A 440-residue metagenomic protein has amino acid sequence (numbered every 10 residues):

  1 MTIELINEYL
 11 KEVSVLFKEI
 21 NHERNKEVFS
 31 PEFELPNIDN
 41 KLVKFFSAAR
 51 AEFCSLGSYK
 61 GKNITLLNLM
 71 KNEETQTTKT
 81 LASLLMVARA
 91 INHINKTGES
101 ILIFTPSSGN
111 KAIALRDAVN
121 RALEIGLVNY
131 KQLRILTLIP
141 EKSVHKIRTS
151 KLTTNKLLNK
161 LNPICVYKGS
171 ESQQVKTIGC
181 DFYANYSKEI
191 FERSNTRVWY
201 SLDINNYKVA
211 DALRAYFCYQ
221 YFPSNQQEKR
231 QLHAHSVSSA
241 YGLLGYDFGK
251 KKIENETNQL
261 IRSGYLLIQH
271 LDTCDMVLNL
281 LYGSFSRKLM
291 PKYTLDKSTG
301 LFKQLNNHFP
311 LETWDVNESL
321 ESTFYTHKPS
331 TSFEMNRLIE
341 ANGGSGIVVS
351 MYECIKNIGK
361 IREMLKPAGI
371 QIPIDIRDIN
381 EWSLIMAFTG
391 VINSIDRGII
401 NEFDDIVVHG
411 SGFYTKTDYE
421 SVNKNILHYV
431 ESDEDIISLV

Functional and structural regions predicted by a protein language model:
M1-V440: PLP-dependent amino-acid enzyme catalytic core
